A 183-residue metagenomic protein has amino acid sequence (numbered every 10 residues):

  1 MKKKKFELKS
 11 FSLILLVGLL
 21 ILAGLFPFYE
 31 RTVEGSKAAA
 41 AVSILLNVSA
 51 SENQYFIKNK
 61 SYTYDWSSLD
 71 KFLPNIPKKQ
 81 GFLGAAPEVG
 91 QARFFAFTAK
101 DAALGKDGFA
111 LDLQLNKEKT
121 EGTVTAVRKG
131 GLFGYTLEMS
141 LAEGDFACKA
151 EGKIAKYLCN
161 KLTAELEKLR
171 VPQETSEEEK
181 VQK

Functional and structural regions predicted by a protein language model:
K2, F6-A50: Amphipathic alpha-helical segments typified by the pilin-like N-terminal helix that continues immediately C-terminal
I57-K183: Periplasmic/extracellular, small/polar-rich flexible segments of pilin-like filament-forming proteins
